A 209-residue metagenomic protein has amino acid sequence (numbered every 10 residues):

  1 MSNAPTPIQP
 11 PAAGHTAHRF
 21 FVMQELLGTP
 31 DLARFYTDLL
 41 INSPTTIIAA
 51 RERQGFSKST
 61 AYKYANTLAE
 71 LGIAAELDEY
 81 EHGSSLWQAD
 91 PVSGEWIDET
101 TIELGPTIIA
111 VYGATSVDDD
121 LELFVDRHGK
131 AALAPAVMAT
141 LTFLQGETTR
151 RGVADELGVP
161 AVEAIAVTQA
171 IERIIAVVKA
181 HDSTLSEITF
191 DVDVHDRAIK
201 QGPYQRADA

Functional and structural regions predicted by a protein language model:
Q9-E25, G113-H128: Short, Lys/Arg-enriched N-terminal segment that forms or immediately precedes the first helix of a structured domain
T16-L32, T46, E79-I102, F190-P203: Short, cationic-aromatic polyanion-contact patches
E25-R34, K130-A136: Short helix-coil-helix linker/hinge
D38-S43, T142-G146: Short helix-capping/hinge SLiMs at alpha-helix to coil transitions
N42-R53, T149-G152: Short acidic, hydrophobic short linear motifs in intrinsically disordered regions
F56-E70, V159-Q169: Short amphipathic alpha-helical interaction segments
A69-E79, E172-D182: A short, conserved structural fragment
W96-A132, T142, A209: Amphipathic alpha-helical dimerization/coiled-coil segments that flank or bridge DNA-binding/regulatory modules
